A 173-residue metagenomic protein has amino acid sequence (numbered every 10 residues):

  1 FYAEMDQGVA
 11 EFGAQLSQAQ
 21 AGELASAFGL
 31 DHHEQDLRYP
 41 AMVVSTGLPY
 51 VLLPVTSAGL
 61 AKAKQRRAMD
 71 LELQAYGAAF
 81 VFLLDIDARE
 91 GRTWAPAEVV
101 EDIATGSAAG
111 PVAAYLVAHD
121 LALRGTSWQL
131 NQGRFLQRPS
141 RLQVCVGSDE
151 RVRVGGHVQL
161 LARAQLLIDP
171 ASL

Functional and structural regions predicted by a protein language model:
F1-L173: Active-site proximal loop and beta-alpha junction motif in alpha/beta enzyme cores
